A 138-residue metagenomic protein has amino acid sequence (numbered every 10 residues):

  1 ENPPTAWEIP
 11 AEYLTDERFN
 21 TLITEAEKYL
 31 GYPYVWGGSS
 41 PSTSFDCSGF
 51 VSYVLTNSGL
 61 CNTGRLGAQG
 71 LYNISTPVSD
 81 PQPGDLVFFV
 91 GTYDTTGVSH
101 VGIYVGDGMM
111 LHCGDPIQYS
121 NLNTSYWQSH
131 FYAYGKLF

Functional and structural regions predicted by a protein language model:
E1-P33, S129-F138: Intrinsically disordered, low-complexity, Pro/Ser/Thr/Asn/Gly/Ala-rich spacer/linker segments adjacent to signal
W7-T15, Y34-P41, I74, G91: Second-shell loop/turn segments in exported
E12-F19, T43-S48, D80-P81, T95: Solvent-exposed, acidic/flexible segments
Y32-P83: Catalytic cysteine-centered active-site loop
L60-C61, A68, N73-V78, Y93 (+1 more regions): Aromatic- and glycine-rich peptidoglycan recognition patches
L86-F88, I103: Hydrophobic beta-strand signal
